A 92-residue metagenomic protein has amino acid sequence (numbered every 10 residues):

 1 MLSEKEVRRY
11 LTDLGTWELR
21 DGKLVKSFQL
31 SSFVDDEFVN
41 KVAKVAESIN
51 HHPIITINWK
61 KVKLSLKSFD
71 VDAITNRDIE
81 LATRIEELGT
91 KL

Functional and structural regions predicted by a protein language model:
M1-L92: Charge-rich alpha-helical segments
